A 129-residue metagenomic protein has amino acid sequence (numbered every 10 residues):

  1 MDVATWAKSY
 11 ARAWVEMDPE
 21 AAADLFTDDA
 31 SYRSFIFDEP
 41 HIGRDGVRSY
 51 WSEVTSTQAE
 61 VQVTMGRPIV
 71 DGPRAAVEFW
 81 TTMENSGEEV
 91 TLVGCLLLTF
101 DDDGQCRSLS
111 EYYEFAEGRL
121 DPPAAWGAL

Functional and structural regions predicted by a protein language model:
D2, R48, S52-L129: A beta-strand edge to alpha-helix "cap/lid" segment located at domain peripheries
T5-A13: Solvent-exposed, amphipathic alpha-helical segments
W6, D18-A21, Y50, G94: Hydrophobic alpha-helical segments typical of transmembrane helices and their membrane-interface/capping positions
A13, L25, V54-T57: Short alpha-helical functional segments enriched in proximate histidine and acidic residues
E16-S31: Short, well-ordered alpha-helical segments enriched in acidic and aromatic residues
S31-H41, T57: A short gly/proline-enriched turn/hairpin at secondary-structure junctions
